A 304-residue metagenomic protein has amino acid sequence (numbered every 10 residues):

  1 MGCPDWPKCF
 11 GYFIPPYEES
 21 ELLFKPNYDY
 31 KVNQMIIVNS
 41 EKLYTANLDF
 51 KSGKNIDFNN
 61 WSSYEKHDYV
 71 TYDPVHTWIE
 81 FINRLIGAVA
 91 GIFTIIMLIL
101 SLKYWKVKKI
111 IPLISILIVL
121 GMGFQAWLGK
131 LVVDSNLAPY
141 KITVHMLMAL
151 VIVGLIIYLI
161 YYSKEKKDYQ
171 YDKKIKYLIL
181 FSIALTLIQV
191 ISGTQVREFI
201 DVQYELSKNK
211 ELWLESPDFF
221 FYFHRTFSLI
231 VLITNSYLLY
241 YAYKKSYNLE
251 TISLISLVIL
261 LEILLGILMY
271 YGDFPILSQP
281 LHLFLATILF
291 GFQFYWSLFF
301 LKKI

Functional and structural regions predicted by a protein language model:
M1-I304: Polytopic transmembrane helical bundles with strong interfacial aromatic enrichment
